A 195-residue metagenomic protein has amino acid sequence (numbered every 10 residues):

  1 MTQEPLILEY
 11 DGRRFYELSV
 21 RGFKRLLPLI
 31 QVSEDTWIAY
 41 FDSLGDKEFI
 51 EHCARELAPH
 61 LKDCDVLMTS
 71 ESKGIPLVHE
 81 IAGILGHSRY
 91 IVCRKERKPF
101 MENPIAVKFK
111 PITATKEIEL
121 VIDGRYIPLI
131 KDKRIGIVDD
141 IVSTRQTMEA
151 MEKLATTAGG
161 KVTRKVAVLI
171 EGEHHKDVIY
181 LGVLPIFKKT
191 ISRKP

Functional and structural regions predicted by a protein language model:
M1-C64: Active-site-facing substrate-recognition patch
T2-D11, E149-P195: PRPP-dependent phosphoribosyltransferase catalytic core
C64-E71: Short glycine-rich phosphate-binding loop at a beta-alpha junction
D65, K133, T163: Conserved acidic residues
E71-L77, S143-T144: Gly/Ser/Thr-rich loops at beta-strand to alpha-helix junctions that form or flank small-molecule/cofactor-binding
P76-L85, E152: Short Gly/Thr/Asp-enriched flexible loops that form oxyanion-binding sites at enzyme active sites
S88-I135: Short, glycine/charge-rich flexible loops or terminal/linker lids adjacent to PRPP-binding catalytic cores
D139-E152: Acidic, divalent-metal-coordinating active-site segment for phosphoryl/phosphodiester hydrolysis, typified by short
